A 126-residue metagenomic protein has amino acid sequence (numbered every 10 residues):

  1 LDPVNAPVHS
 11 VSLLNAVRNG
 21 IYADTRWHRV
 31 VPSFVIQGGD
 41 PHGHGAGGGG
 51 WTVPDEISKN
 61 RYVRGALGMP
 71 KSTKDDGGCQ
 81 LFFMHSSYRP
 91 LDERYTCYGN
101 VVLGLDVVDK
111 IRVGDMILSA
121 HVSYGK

Functional and structural regions predicted by a protein language model:
L1-K126: Cyclophilin-like peptidyl-prolyl cis-trans isomerases
